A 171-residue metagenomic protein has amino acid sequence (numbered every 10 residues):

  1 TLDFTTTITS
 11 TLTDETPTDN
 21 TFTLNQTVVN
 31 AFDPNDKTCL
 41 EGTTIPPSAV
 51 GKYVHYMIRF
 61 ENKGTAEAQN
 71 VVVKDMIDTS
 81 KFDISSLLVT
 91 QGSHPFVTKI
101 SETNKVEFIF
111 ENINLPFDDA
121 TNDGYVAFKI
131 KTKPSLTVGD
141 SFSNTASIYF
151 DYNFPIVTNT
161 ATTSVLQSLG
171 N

Functional and structural regions predicted by a protein language model:
T1-N171: Exported/extracytosolic protein signature
